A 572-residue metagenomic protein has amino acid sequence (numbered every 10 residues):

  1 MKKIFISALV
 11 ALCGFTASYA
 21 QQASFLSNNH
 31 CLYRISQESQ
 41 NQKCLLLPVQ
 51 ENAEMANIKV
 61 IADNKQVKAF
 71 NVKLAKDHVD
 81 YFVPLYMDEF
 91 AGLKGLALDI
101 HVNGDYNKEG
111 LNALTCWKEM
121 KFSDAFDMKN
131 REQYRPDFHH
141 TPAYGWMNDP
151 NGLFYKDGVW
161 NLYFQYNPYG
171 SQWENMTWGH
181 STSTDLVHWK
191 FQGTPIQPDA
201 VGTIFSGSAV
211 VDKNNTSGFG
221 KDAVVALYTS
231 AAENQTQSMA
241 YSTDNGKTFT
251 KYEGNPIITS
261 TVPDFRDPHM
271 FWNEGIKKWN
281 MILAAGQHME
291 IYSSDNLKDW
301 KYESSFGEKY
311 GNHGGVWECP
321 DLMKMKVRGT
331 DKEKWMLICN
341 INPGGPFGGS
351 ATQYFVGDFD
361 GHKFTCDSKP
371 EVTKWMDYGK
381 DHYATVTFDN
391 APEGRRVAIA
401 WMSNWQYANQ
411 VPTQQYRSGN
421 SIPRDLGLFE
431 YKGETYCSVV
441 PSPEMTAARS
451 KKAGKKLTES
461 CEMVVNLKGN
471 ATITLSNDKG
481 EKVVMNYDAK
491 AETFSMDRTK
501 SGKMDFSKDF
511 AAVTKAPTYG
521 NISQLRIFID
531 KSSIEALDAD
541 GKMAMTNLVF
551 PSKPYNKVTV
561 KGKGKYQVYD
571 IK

Functional and structural regions predicted by a protein language model:
M1-A23: Bacterial Sec-dependent N-terminal signal peptides
Q22-V67, M87-E89, K94-N107, F126 (+2 more regions): Beta-rich accessory regions
A23-I35, Q66-Y86, E109-N151, G170-W173 (+6 more regions): Surface loop/turn signatures of beta-propeller and other carbohydrate-active proteins
L47, L98-H101, D149-Y169, F191-P195 (+8 more regions): Hydrophobic core segments of beta-strands in well-ordered, beta-rich domains
M55-N64, T141, D157-G158, L162-T194: Beta-propeller domains
A56-N57, E109-G110, W173-T177, N234-A240 (+2 more regions): Structural motif
I61, S183, S242-T243, I291-L297: Conserved Ser/Thr-centered positions that define the repeating blades of beta-propeller domains
M325-G329, W335, P343-G361: Acidic, glycine-rich loop-and-beta core segments that form the ion-binding/anion-interacting portion of active sites
